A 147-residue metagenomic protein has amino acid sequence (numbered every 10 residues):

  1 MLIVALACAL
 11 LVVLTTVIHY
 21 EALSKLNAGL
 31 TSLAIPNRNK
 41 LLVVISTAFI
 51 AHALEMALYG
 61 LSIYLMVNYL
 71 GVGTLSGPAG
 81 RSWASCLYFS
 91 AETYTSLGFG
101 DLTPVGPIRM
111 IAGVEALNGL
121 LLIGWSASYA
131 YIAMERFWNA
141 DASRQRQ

Functional and structural regions predicted by a protein language model:
M1-H52, V67-G71, S76, I123-Q147: Cytoplasmic (intracellular) domains, linkers, and terminal tails of multi-pass ion channels
L10-L14, S85-F89, S96-A140: Pore domain of cation channels
S24, Y69, S90, Y94-L97: A short secondary-structure junction motif
I45-A48, A91, A112: A generic hydrophobic-helix recognition signal that picks specific residues within alpha-helical hydrophobic
L54-Y88: Outer-pore turret/helix-boundary of cation channels
